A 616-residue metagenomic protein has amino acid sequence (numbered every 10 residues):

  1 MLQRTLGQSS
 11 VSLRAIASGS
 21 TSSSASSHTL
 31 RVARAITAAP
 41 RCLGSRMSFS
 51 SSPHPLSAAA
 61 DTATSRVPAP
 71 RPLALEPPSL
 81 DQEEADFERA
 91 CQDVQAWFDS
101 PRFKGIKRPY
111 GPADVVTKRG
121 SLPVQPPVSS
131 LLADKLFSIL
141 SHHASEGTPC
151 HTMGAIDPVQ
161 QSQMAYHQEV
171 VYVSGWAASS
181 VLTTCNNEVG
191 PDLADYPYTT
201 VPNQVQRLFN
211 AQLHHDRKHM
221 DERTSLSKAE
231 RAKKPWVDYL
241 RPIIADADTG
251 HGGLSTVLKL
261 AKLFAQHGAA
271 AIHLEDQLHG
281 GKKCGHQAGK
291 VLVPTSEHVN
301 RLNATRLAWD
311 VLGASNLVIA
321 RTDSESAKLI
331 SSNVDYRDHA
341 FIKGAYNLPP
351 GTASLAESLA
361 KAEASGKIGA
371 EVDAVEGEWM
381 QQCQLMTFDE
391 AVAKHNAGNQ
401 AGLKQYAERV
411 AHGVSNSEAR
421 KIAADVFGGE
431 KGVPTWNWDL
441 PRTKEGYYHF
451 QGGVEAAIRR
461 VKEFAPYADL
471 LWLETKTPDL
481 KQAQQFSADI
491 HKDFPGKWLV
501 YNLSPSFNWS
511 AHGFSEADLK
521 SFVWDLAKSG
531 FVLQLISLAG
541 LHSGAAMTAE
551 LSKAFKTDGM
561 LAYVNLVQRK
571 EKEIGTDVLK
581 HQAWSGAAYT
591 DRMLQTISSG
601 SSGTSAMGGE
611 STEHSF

Functional and structural regions predicted by a protein language model:
M1-P77: N-terminal mitochondrial targeting presequence
S20, S48, L56, A60-K104 (+2 more regions): N-terminal charge/polar-biased segments
H28-T29, F87-A90, L355: Short amphipathic alpha-helical segments that mediate assembly, nucleic-acid/protein binding, or membrane association
A35, A90-D93, S358: Charge-rich, solvent-exposed alpha-helical interaction surfaces
L43-L73, R119-E146, K553-T576: Short, intrinsically disordered, low-complexity segments enriched in Ser/Thr and Pro
S100-K118, Q125, L131-E146, T152-Y501 (+4 more regions): Alpha/beta enzyme core
F514-M607: Conserved alpha/beta catalytic core and glycan-binding cleft of carbohydrate-active enzymes
